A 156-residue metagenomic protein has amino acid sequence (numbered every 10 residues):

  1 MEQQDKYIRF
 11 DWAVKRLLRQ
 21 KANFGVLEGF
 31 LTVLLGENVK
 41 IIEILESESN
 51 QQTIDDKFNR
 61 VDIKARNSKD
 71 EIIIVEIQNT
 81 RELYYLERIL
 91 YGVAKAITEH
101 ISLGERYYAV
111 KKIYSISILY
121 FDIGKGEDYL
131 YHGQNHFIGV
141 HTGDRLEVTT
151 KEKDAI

Functional and structural regions predicted by a protein language model:
M1-I156: Elongated, amphipathic alpha-helical interaction scaffolds
